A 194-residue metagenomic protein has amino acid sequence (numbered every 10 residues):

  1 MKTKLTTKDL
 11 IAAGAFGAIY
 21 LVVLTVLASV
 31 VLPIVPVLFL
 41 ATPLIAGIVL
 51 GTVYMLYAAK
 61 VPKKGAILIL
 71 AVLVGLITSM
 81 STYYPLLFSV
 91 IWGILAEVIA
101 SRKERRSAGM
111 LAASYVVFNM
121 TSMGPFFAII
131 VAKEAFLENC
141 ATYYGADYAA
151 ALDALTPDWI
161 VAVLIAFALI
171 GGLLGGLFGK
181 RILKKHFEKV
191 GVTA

Functional and structural regions predicted by a protein language model:
M1-T7, L183-A194: Short, charged juxtamembrane terminal tails flanking transmembrane helices
K2-L68: Hydrophobic transmembrane alpha-helices
L10-A15, L44-I45, I67-V72, L86-V90 (+2 more regions): Hydrophobic alpha-helical transmembrane segments
G17-T25, V74-T82, V116-F126: Aromatic-anchored segments of alpha-helical transmembrane domains
V22, V90-P125, G176: Short helix-perturbing small/polar motifs within transmembrane alpha-helices
L27-V31, V35, V61, G65 (+4 more regions): Membrane-interfacial segments
A28, L32-P33, L73-A100: Interfacial aromatic-anchored transmembrane helix boundaries in multi-pass membrane proteins
Y83, S114-K185: Membrane-embedded alpha-helical hairpins and interfacial helices in multi-pass inner-membrane proteins
